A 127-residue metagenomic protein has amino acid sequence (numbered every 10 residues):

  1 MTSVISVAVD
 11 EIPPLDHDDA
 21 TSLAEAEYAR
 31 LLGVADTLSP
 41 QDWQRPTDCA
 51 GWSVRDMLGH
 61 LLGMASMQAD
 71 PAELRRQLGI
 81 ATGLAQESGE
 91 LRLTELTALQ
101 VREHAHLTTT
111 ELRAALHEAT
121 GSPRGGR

Functional and structural regions predicted by a protein language model:
M1-Q44: Non-cleavable N-terminal signal-anchor transmembrane helices
T2-D19, M67-P123: Short, helix-capping/interhelical loops that line the mouth of catalytic, cofactor-, or ligand-binding pockets
L23, L32-L38, T47-W52, V101-L107: Short, exposed beta-strand "edge-strand" segments with a Pro/Gly-rich flavor and a Y/T-containing core
E25-Y28, A65, T120: Hydrophobic faces of stable alpha-helices that mediate helix-helix packing
D36-T47, T120-R127: Acidic interhelical loop/turn segments
R45-L84, R127: Short, contiguous alpha-helical
